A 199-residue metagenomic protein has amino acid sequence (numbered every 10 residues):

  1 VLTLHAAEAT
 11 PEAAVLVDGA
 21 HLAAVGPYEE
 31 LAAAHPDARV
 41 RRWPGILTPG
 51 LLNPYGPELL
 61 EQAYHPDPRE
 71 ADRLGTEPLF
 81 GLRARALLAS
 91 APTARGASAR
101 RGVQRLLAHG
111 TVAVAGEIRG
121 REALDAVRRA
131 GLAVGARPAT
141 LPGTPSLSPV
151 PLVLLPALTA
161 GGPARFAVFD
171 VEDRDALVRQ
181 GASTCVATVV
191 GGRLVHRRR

Functional and structural regions predicted by a protein language model:
V1-A34, V150-G181, V189-R199: N-terminal metal-binding scaffold of metallo-dependent hydrolase/deaminase domains
V1-L2, E30-R83, T93: Replace "His-x-His-based motif
D37-A38, V112, R165, V186: Conserved acidic residues
D37-R41, V134-G135, T188: Conserved beta-strand scaffold positions in the cores of enzyme catalytic domains, especially in NTP/NDP-utilizing
E70-G81, A89-T93, G135-P149: Long, charge-dense
A86-A108: Alpha-helix-centered segments that form part of catalytic cores
Q104-L107, D125, T159: Alpha-helical segments flanking ligand/cofactor-binding loops in enzyme cores
H109-S146: Active-site loop-helix segments enriched in His/Asp/Glu that coordinate and activate a nucleophilic water at divalent
